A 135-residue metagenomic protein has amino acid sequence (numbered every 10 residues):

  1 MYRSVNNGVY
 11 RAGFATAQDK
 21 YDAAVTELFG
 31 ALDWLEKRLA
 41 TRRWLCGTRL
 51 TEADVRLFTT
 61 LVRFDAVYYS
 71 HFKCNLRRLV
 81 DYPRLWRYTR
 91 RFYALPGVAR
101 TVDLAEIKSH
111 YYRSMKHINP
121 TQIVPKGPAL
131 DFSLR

Functional and structural regions predicted by a protein language model:
M1-R135: C-terminal alpha-helical interaction module
